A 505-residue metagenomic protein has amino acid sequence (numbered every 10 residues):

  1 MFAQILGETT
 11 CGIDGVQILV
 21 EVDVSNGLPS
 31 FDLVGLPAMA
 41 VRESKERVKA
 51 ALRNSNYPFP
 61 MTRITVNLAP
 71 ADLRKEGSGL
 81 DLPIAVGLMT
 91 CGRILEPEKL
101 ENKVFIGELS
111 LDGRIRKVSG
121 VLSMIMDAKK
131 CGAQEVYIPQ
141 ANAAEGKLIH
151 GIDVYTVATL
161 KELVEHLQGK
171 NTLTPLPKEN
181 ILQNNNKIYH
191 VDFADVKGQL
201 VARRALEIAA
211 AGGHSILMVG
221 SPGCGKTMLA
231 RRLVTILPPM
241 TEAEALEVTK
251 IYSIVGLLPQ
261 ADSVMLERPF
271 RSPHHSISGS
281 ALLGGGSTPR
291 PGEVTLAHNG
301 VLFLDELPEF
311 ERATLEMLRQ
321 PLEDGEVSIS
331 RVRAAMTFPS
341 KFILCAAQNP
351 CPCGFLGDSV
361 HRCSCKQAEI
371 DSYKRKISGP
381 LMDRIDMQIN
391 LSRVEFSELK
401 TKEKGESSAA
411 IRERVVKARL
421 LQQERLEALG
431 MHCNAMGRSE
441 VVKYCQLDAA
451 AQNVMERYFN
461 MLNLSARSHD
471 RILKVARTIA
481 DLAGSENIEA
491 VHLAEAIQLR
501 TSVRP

Functional and structural regions predicted by a protein language model:
M1-L217, S221-C224, M265, S468-H469 (+2 more regions): Peripheral, non-AAA+ core regions of ATP-driven protein-machinery
A40-K45, P60, N67-G77, P289 (+1 more regions): Basic, amphipathic alpha-helical bundle interface domains used for macromolecular binding and assembly
F59-T62, K99-L100, K130-G132, H150 (+8 more regions): Short loop/turn elements that form and flank the Walker-type P-loop nucleotide-binding site in RecA-like NTPase cores
E207, V264, P269, G279-L302 (+1 more regions): Conserved alpha-helical scaffold flanking the Walker A/P-loop in AAA+ ATPase domains
M218-P259: Walker A/P-loop
G220, G284, E306: The Walker A (P-loop) glycine that initiates the GxxxxGKT/S ATP-binding motif of P-loop NTPases
E244-S278, G285-G286, S392, H432-E440 (+3 more regions): Conserved inter-motif catalytic segment of the P-loop NTP-binding fold
N299, D305-E306, M317: Walker B catalytic acidic pair
